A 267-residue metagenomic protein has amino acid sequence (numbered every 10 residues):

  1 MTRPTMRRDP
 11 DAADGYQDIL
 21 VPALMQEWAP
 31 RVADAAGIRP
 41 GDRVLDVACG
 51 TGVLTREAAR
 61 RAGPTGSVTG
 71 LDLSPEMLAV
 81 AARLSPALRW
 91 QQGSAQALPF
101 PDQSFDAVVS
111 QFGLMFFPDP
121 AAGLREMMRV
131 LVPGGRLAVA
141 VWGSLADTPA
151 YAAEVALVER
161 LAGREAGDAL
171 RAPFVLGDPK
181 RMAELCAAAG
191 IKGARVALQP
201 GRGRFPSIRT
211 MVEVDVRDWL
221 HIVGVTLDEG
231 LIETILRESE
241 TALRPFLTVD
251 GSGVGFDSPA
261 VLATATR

Functional and structural regions predicted by a protein language model:
R3-M6, D11-A13, T51-V53, F174-R267: Conserved Class I S-adenosyl-L-methionine
P22-D42, E57: Conserved alpha-helix/loop element of class I SAM-dependent methyltransferases that forms part of the SAM/SAH-binding
R43-L98, A122: Class I SAM-dependent methyltransferase SAM/SAH-binding core
G63, F117-P118, L131-P133: Helix-to-beta-strand junctions that scaffold the AdoMet/dcAdoMet cofactor pocket in Class I SAM-dependent enzymes
Q96-A107: A short acidic, Gly/Pro-enriched loop at the edge of an enzyme's catalytic core that lines a small-molecule cofactor
F112-M115: Short catalytic micro-motifs in class I SAM-dependent methyltransferases
F117-E126: A short, conserved alpha-helix within the catalytic core of class I
A121-A122, V132-P206, D228: Conserved catalytic/acceptor-binding region of the Class I
